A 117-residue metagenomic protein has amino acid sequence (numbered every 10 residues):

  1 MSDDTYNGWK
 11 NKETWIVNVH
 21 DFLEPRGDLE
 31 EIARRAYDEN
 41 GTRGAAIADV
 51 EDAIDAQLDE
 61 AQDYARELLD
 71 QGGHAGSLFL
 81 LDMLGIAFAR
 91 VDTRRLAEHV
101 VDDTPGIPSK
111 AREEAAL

Functional and structural regions predicted by a protein language model:
M1-L117: Acidic interaction surfaces
